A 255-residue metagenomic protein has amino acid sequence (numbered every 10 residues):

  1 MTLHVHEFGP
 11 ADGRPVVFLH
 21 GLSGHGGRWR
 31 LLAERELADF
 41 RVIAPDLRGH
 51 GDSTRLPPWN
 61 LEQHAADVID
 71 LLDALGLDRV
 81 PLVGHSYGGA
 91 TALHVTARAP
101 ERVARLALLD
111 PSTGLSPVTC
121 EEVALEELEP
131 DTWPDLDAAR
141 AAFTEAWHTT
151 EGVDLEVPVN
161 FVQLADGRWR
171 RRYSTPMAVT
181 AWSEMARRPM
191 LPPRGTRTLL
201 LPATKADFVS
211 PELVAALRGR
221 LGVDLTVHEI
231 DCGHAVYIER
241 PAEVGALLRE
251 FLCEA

Functional and structural regions predicted by a protein language model:
H6-T54: Conserved HGGG/HGGXW glycine-rich cap/lid loop of the alpha/beta-hydrolase fold
D46, P81, A104-A107: Residue in the alpha/beta-hydrolase core beta-strand immediately N-terminal to the catalytic nucleophile
Q63-V80: Conserved acidic catalytic loop of the alpha/beta-hydrolase fold
G84, G88, A92: Gly/Ala-rich beta-loop-alpha elbow adjacent to hydrolase catalytic centers
H94-A97, A104-D135: Flexible "cap/lid" loop of the alpha/beta hydrolase fold
P134-R188: Conserved alpha/beta-hydrolase catalytic His-Asp/Glu region
D166-R220, H228: Conserved serine/cysteine hydrolase catalytic core
C232-P241, G245: Catalytic histidine-centered segment of alpha/beta-hydrolase-like enzymes
